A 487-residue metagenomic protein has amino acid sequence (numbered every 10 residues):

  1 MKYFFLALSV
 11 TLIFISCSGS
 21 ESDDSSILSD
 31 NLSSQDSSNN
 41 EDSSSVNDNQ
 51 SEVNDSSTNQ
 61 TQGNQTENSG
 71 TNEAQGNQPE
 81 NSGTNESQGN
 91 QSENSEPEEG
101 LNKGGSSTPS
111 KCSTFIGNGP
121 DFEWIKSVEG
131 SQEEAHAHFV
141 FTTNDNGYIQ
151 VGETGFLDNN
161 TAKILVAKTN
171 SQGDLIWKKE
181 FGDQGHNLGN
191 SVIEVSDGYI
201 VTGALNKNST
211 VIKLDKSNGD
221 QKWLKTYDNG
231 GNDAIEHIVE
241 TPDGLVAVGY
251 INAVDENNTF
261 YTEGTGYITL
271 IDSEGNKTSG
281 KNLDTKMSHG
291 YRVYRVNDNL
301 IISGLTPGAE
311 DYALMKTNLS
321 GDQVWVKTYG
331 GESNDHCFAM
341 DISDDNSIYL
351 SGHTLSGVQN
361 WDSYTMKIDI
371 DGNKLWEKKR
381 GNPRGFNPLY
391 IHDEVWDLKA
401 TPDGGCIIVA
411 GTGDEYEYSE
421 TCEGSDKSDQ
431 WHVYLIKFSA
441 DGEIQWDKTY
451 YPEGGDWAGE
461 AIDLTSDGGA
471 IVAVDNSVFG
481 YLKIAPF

Functional and structural regions predicted by a protein language model:
M1-I15: Sec-dependent bacterial lipoprotein signal peptides
L12-F14, S26, V192, A470: Generic short N-terminal amphipathic or hydrophobic helices
F14-D55, Q91-F122: Bacterial Sec-dependent N-terminal signal peptides
Q50-S51, S56-S95: Long, intrinsically disordered low-complexity tandem-repeat segments
N102-G104, T108-F487: A sequence-level/structural motif corresponding to short, flexible coil/turn segments enriched in small polar residues
